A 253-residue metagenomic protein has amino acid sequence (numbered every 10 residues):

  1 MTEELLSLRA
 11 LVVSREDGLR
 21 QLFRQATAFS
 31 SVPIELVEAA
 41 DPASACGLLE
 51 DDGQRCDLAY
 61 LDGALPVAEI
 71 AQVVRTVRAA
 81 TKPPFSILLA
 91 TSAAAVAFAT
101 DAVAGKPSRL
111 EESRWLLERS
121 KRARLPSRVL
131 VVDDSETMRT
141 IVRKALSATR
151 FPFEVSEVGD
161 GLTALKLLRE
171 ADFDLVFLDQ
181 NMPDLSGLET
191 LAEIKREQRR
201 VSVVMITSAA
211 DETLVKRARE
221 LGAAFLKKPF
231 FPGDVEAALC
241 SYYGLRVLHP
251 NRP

Functional and structural regions predicted by a protein language model:
R15-E38, E136-S156: Two-component/phosphorelay signaling modules centered on CheY-like receiver
A28, I70-P83, L117, K166 (+2 more regions): Short amphipathic alpha-helix used as the core "switch/output" element in two-component signaling
E38-L58, P66, E157-L175, R196: Acidic, metal-coordinating helix/loop segments flanking the phosphotransfer/catalytic sites of two-component signaling
D41, A68-Q72, D160, S186-E189: Acidic catalytic/metal-coordinating carboxylates
L61-D62, L178-D179: Active-site T/S-Asp motif of two-component receiver
L65, M182-P183: Receiver (REC) domain active-site loop signature in two-component systems and cognate sites in sensor histidine kinases
L88-T91, I206: Hydrophobic/aromatic residues positioned on beta-strands within the core alpha/beta folds
G105-K106, K228-P229: A Lys-centered signature of the CheY-like receiver
